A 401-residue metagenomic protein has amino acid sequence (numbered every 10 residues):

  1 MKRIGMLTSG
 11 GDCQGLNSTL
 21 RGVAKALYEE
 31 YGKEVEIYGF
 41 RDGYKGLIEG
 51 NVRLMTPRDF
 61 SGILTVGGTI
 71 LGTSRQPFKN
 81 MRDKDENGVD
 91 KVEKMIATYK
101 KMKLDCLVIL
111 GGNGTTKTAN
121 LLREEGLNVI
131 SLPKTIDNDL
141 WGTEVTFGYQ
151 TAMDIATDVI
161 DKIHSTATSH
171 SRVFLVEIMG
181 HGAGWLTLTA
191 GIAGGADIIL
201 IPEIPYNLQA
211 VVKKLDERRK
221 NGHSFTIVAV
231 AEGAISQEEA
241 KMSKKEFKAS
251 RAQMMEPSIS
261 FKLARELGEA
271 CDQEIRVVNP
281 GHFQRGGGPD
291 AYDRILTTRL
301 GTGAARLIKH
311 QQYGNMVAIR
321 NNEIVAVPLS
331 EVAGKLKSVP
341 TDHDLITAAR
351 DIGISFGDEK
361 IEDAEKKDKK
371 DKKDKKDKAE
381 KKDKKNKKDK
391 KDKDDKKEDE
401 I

Functional and structural regions predicted by a protein language model:
M1-N51: N-terminal phosphate-binding or glycine-rich loops at protein starts, especially the Walker A/P-loop of NTPases
R3-G11, I70-G72, D105-I109, F174-E177: Short glycine-rich or small-residue beta-strand-to-loop segments that form or flank ligand, phosphate, metal/Fe-S
T19-V23, N113-L127, T187: Short Gly/Thr/Asp-enriched flexible loops that form oxyanion-binding sites at enzyme active sites
G32, L122-T146, M153, L200-N207: Short, acidic/small-residue loops that bind anionic groups at enzyme active sites
I48-L107, G114, F147-D154, D158: Glycine-rich oxoanion-binding loops at beta->alpha junctions
T98, I109-G111, A119-L121, Y149-H170 (+1 more regions): Accessory alpha-helical/coil subdomains and C-terminal extensions that flank or cap enzyme catalytic cores
M255-K378, E398-I401: C-terminal non-catalytic interaction/assembly regions of soluble proteins
